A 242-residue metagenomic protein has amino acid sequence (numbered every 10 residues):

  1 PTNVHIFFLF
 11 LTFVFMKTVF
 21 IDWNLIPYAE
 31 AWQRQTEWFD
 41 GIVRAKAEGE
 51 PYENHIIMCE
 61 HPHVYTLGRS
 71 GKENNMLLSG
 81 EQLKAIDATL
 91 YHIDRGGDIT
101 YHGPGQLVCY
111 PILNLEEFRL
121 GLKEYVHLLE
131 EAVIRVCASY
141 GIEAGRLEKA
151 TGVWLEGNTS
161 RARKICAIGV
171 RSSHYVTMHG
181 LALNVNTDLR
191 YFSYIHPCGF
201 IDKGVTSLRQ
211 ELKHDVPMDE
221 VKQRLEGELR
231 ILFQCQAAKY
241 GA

Functional and structural regions predicted by a protein language model:
N3-F15: Hydrophobic alpha-helical signal peptides and transmembrane signal-/tail-anchor segments that drive secretory-pathway
N3-H5, G97-G103, L189-H196: Short, functional N-terminal and low-complexity linear motifs
H5, Q33-Q35, Q82, Q106 (+3 more regions): Residue-identity detector for glutamine
F13-A162, V216: N-terminal lobe of the biotin/lipoate ligase/transferase fold
T18-W23, E117-L120, E124-I165, V170-A242: Long, positively charged amphipathic alpha-helical accessory segments at protein N-termini or as interdomain linkers
